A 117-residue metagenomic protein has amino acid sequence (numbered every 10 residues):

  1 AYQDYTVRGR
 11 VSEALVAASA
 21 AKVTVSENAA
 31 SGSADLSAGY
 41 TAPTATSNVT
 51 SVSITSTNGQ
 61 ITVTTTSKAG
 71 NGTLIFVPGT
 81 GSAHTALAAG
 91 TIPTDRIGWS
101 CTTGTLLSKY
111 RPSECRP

Functional and structural regions predicted by a protein language model:
A1-T24: Amphipathic alpha-helical segments typified by the pilin-like N-terminal helix that continues immediately C-terminal
E27-P117: Periplasmic/extracellular, small/polar-rich flexible segments of pilin-like filament-forming proteins
